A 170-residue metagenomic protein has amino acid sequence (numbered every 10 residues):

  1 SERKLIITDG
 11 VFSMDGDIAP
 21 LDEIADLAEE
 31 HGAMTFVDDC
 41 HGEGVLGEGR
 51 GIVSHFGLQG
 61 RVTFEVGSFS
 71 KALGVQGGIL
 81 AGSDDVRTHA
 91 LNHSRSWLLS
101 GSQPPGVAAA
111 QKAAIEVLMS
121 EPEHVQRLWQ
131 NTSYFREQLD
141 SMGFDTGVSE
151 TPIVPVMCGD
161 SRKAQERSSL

Functional and structural regions predicted by a protein language model:
S1-V37: Active-site phosphate-binding strand-loop segment of PLP-dependent enzymes
K4, V66, S100-G101, D145-E150: Short beta-strand
V11-D15, G42-V45, W97-L98, P155-V156: Short, small-residue-enriched loops and turns at beta-alpha junctions that line or gate enzyme active sites
A19, Q126-F135, S141-L170: Conserved PLP-binding catalytic core of the aspartate aminotransferase-like
S54-H89: Active-site PLP attachment segment
Q76-G77, S94-Q103: A short glycine-threonine-serine/GTX helix/turn-capping micro-motif
S102-E121, R127, N131, D140-S141: Structural motif of enzymes handling amino- and sulfur-group chemistry
